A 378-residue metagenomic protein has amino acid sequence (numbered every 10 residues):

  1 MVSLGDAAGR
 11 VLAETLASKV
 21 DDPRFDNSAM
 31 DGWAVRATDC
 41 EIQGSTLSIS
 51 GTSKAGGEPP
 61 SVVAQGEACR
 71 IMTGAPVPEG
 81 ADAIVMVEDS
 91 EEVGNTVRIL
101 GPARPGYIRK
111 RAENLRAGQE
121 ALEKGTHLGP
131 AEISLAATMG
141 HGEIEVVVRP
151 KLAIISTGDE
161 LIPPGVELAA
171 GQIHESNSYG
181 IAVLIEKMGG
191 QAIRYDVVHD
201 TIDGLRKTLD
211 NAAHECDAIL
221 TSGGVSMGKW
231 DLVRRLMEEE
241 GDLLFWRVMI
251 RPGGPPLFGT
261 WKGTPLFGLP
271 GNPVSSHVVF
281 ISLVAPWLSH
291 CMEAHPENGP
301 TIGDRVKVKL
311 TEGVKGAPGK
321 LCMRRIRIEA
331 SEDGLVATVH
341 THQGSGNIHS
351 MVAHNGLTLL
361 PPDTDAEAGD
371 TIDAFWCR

Functional and structural regions predicted by a protein language model:
M1-G44: Intrinsically disordered, low-complexity, positively charged segments
V2-G5, N27, L115, E238-R378: Flexible glycine/proline-rich
A7-D21, E58-R70, F258-G259, G263: Short, hydrophobic/aliphatic alpha-helical segments
A13, A17, C40, E113 (+13 more regions): Generic secondary-structure signature for well-ordered alpha-helical cores
E14-V20, A68-T73, E240-D242, R305-T311: Short Pro/Gly-enriched beta-strand edge/turn motifs at strand-loop
L16-D21, G106-I108, A137-E143, V308-G313 (+2 more regions): Glycine-rich, charged/polar anion/phosphate-binding loops that engage phosphate groups from diverse ligands
D31-D196, T338, L357, R378: Short, glycine/charged-enriched hinge/interface segments at domain edges or termini
G142-L269, P273-V279: Helix-rich terminal scaffold detector
